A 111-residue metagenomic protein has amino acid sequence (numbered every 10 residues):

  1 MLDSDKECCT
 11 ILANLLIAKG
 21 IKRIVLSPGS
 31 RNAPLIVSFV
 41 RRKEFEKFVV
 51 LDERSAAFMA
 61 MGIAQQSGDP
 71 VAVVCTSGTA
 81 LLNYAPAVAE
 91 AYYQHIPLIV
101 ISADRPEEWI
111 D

Functional and structural regions predicted by a protein language model:
M1-D111: N-terminal alpha/beta PP-like core and its mobile active-site loop of ThDP/TPP-dependent enzymes
